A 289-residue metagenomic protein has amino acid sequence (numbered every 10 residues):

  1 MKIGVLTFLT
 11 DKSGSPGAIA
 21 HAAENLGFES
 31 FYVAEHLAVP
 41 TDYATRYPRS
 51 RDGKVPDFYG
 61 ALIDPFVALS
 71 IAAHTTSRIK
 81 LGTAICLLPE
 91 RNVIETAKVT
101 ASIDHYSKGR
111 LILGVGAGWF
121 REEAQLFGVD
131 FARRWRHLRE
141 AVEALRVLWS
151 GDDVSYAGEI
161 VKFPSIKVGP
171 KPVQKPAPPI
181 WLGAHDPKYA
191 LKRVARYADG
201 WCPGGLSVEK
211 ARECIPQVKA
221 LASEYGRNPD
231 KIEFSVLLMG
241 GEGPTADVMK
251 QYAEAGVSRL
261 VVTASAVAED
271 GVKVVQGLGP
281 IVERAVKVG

Functional and structural regions predicted by a protein language model:
M1-G289: Active-site-adjacent structural elements that line small-molecule/cofactor binding pockets in enzymes
